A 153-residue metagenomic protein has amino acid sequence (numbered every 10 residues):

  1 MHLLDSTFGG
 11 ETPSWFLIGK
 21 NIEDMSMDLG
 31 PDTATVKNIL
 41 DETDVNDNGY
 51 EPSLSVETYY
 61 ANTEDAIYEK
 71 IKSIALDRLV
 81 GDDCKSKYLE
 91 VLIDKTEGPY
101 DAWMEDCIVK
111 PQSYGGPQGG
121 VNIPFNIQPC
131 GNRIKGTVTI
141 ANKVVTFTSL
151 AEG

Functional and structural regions predicted by a protein language model:
M1-A61, C107-P124: Solvent-exposed edge beta-strands and adjacent loop segments that serve as assembly or binding interfaces
I39-I108, K135-K143: Extracellular/virion structural assembly segments
E105-G153: Mixed-charge, glycine-accented linear interaction segment located at domain edges/termini
